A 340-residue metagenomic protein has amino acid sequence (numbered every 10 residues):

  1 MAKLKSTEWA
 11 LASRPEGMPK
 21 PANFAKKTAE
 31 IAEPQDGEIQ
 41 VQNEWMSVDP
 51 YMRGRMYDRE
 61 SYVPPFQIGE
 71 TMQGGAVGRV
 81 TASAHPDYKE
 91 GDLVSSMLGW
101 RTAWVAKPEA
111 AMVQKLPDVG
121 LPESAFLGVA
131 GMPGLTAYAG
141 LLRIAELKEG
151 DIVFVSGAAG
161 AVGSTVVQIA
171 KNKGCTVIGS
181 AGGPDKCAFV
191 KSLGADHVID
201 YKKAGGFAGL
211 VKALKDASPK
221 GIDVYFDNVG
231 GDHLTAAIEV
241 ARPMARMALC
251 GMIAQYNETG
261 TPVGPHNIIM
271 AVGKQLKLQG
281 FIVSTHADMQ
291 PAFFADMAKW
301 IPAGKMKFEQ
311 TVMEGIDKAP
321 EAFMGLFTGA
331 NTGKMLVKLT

Functional and structural regions predicted by a protein language model:
A2-L4, S284-T340: C-terminal hydrophobic helical "lid"/dimerization subdomain of Rossmann-like NAD(P)H-dependent oxidoreductases
E30-V48, Y57-W100: Glycine-rich beta-strand-centered segment in the early N-terminal region that forms part of a ligand/cofactor-binding
G74-R79, D87-G157, K305: NAD(P)H dinucleotide-binding glycine-rich loop of Rossmann-like/cofactor-binding domains, especially the beta1-alpha1
P133-T136, A161-V162, D232-H233: Hydrophobic/small residue at the entry helix of a nucleotide-binding pocket
G157-A158, V229: NAD(P)H cofactor-binding loop motif with strongest signal on the N-terminal glycine-rich segment
A159, G163, V167: N-terminal Rossmann NAD(P)H-binding glycine-rich loop of SDR-like oxidoreductase domains
K171-A236, S284: Adenosine-nucleotide cofactor-binding segment
D232-M306, T340: Glycine-rich phosphate-binding loop and adjacent beta-alpha segment of Rossmann(oid) nucleotide-cofactor-binding
